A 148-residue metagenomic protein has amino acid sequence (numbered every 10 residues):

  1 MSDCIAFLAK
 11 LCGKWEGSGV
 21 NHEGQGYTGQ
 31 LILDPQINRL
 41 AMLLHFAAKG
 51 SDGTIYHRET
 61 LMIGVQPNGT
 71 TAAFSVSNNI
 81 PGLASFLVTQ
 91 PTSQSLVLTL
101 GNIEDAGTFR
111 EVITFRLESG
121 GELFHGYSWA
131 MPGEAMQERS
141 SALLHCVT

Functional and structural regions predicted by a protein language model:
M1-K14: N-terminal helix-cap/turn-to-beta initiation motif at the start of protein domains
S2, G17-H45, I55: Short, solvent-exposed loop/hinge segments that bridge or flank secondary-structure elements
E16-V20, L44-G50, A73-S77, V97-I103 (+1 more regions): Short beta-strand segments that buttress and anchor functional surface loops
G26-Q30, I55-T60, P81-S85, G107-V112 (+2 more regions): Short, surface-exposed coil-to-beta transition loops
D34-L40, G64-T70, V88-Q94, R116-E122 (+1 more regions): A short, structured loop/turn motif at beta-sheet edges
G50-T89: Helix-adjacent hinge/juxtasegments
P91-S93, L98-V112: Acidic, glycine-rich flexible loop segments
E122, G126-T148: Edge beta-strand at a domain terminus
